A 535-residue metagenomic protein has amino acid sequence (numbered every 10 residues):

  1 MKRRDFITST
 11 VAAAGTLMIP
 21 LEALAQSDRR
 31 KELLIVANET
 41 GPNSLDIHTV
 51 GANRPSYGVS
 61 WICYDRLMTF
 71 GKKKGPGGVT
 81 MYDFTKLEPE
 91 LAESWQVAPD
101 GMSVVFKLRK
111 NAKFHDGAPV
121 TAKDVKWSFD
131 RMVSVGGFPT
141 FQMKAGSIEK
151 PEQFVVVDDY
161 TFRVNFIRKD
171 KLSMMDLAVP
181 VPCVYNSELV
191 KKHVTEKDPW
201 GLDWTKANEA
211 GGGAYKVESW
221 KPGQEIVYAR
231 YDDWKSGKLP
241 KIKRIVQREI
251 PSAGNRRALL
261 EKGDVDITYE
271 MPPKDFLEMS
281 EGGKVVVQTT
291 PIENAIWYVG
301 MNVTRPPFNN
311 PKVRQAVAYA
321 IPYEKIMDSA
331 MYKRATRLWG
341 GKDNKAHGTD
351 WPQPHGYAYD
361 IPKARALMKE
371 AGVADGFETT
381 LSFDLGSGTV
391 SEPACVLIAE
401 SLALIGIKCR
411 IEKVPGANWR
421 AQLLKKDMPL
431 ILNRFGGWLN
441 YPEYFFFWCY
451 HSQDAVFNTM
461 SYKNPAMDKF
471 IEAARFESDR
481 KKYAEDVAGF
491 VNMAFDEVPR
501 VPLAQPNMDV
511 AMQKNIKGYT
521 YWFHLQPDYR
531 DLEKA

Functional and structural regions predicted by a protein language model:
A37-P99, A210-G212: N-terminal lobe/hinge region of extracytoplasmic solute-binding protein
T69-Y82, K86, P180-P240, R244 (+2 more regions): Gly/Pro-rich hinge or "lid" segments in bacterial periplasmic/extracellular proteins
E93-F138, V157, R163-R168, R256-L259 (+1 more regions): Aromatic- and charge-enriched surface segment that lines or borders ligand/interaction sites
K107, M143-V194, S219: Surface-exposed binding/hinge segments that line and control ligand-binding clefts or catalytic entry sites
R109, D203, D232-E278, E400 (+1 more regions): Ligand-site clamp/hinge motif
K333-E370, S387-P393: Structural transition elements
R337, H355-A358, L404-W419, L424 (+2 more regions): Extracytoplasmic/peripheral linker and loop segments enriched in polar/acidic and small residues with frequent Thr/Pro
M512-A535: Long beta-strand-rich cores associated with HINT superfamily self-processing modules
